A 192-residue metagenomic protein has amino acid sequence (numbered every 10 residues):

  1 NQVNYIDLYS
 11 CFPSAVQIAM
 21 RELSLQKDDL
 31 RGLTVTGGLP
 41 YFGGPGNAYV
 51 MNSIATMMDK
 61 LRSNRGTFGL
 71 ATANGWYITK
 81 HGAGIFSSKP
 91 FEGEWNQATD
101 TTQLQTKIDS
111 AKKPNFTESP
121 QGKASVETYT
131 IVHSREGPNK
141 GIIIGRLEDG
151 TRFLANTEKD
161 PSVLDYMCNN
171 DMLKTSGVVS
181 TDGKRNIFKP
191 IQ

Functional and structural regions predicted by a protein language model:
N1-Q2, Q26, S162-Y166: Phosphate/pyrophosphate-binding loops at sites that engage ATP/ADP/AMP, CoA/4′-phosphopantetheine, polyphosphate
N1-S10, D29-G37, N64-N74: Beta-strand segments within the central parallel beta-sheet cores of soluble alpha/beta enzyme folds
F12, Q26-D29, D160-P161: Alpha-helix initiation/capping motif
S14-I18, P40-Q192: Conserved beta-strand-centric core segments of catalytic alpha/beta enzyme folds
Q17-L39: Flexible glycine/proline-rich, aromatic-decorated loop/lid segments
